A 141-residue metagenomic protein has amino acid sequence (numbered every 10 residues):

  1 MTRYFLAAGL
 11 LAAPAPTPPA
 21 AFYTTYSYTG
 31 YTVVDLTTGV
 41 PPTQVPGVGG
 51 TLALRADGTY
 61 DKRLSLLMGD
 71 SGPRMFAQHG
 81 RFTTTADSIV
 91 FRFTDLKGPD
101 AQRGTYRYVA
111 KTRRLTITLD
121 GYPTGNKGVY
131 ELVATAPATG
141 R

Functional and structural regions predicted by a protein language model:
Y4-A12: Sec-dependent N-terminal signal peptides
P14-A77, T85-R141: Lipid interaction determinants
